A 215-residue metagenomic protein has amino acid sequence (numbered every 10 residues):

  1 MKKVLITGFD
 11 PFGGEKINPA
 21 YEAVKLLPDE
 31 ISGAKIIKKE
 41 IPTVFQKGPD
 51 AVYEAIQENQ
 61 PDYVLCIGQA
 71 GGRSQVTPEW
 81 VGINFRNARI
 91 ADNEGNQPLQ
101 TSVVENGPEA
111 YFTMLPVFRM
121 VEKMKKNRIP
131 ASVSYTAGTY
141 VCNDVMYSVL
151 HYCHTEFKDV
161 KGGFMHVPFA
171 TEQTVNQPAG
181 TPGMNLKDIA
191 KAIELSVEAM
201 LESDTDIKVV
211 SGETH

Functional and structural regions predicted by a protein language model:
M1-A137, L150-T155, D159, T181-A192 (+1 more regions): N-terminal catalytic or cofactor-binding beta/alpha core of small enzyme domains
G48-D50, N143-D144, T174: Short, solvent-exposed polar/charged micro-motifs at secondary-structure junctions
V141-L150: Hydrophobic, aromatic-enriched interface-forming segments
G162: Glycine-rich phosphate/pyrophosphate-binding loops and their adjacent beta-strand/loop elements at enzyme active sites
H166-E172: An accessory alpha-helical subdomain
V175-A179: Short acidic, glycine/proline-rich loop/turn micro-motifs
